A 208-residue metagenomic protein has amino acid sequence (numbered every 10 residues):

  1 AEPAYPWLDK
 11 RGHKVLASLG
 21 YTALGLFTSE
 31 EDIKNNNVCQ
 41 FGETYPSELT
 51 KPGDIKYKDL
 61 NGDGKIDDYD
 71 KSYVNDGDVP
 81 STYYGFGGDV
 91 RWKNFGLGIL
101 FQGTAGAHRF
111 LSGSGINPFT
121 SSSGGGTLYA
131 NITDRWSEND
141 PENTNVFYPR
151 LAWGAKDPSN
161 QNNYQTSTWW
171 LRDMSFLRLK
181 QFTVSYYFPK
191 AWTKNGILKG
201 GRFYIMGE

Functional and structural regions predicted by a protein language model:
A1, K93, T104-H108, P189 (+1 more regions): Structural signature of outer-membrane beta-barrel domains
A1-D78, W136-N143: Conserved small-residue
W7-K10, V15-A17, T104-R202: Extracytoplasmic gating/loop element in the C-terminal half of outer-membrane beta-barrel translocons and assembly
T22, G87-D89, T183-Y187, M206: Outer-membrane beta-barrel architecture
T82-G88, F95, L179-V184: Hydrophobic, lipid-facing positions within transmembrane beta-strands of outer-membrane proteins
W92-F95, L198-G200: Strand-connecting loop/turn motifs
N94-I99, A191-W192: Repeated loop/turn-to-beta-strand initiation elements of outer-membrane beta-barrel proteins
I99, F203-I205: Membrane-embedded beta-strand positions of outer-membrane beta-barrel proteins
